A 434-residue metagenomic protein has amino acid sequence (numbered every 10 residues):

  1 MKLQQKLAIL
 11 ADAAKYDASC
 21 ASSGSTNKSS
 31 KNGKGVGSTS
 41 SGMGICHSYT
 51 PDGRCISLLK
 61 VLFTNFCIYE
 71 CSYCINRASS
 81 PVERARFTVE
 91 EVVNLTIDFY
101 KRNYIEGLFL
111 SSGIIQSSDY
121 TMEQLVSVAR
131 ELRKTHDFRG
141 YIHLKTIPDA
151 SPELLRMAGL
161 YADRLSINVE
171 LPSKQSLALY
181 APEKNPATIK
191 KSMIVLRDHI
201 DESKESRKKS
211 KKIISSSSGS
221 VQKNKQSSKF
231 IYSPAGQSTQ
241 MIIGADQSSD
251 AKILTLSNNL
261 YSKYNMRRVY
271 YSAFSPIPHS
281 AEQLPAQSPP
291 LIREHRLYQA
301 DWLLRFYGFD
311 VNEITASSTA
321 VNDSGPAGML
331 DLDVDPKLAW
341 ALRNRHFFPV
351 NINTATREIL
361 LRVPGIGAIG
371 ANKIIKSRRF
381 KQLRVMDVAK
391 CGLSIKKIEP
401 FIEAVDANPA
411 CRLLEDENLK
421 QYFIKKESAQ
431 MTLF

Functional and structural regions predicted by a protein language model:
M1-F66, E403, A410-K425, M431-F434: Flexible, acidic/Gly-rich N-terminal and inter-domain linker regions that tether and position cofactor-handling modules
L58, C71, L110, I167 (+3 more regions): Conserved, mostly hydrophobic/aromatic
K60-V61, E90-K101: Short, charged beta->alpha transition segments
V61-E90: Canonical Radical SAM [4Fe-4S] cluster-binding loop centered on the CxxxCxxC motif and its immediate flanking residues
V93, Q116-Y307, I314: Conserved AdoMet/S-adenosylmethionine-binding subsite of the radical SAM
I97-S111, A300: Short Fe-S-cluster ligation motifs
G325-L361, V385-F434: C-terminal extensions
